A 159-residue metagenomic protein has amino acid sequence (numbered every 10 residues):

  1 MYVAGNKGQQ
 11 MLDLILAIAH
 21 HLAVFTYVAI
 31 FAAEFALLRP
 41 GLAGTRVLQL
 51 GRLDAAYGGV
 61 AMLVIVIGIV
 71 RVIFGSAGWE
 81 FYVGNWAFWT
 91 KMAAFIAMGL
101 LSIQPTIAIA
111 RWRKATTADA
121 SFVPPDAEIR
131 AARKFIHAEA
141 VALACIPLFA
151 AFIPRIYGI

Functional and structural regions predicted by a protein language model:
Y2-I159: Polytopic transmembrane helical bundles with strong interfacial aromatic enrichment
